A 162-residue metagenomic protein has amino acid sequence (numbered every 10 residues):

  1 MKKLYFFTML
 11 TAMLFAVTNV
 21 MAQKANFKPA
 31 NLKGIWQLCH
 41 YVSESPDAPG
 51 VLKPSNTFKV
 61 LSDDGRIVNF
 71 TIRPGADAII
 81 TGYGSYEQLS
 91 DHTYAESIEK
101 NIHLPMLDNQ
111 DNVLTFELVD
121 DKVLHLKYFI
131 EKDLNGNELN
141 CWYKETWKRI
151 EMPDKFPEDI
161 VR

Functional and structural regions predicted by a protein language model:
M1-K28: Bacterial Sec-dependent N-terminal signal peptides
T18-T81, A95-R162: Lipid interaction determinants
G84-E87: Extracellular/luminal ectodomains and secreted, surface-exposed scaffolds of diverse proteins
L89-Y94: Short, conserved beta-turn/loop elements at beta-strand boundaries and strand-helix junctions
